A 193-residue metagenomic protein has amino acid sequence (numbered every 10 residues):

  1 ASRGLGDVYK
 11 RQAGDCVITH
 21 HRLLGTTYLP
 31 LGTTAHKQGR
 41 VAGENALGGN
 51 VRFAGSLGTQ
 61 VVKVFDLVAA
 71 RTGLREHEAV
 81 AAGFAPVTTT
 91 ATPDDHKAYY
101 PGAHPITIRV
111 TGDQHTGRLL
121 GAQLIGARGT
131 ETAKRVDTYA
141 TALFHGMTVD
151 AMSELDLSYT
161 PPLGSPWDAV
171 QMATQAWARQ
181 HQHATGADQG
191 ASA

Functional and structural regions predicted by a protein language model:
A1-Y9: Single conserved hydrophobic/aromatic residue that forms the stacking wall/gate of nucleotide- or nucleobase-binding
R3, L47, P93-K97: Glycine-rich, charged/polar anion/phosphate-binding loops that engage phosphate groups from diverse ligands
D7, L23, Q38, H115-T116: Residue-level recognition of short loop/turn positions
D7, N50-G55, D150-M152: Acidic/polar loop patches that form or flank catalytic/metal-binding clefts of enzymes that bind anionic ligands
K10-Q12, V110: Residue-level marker for buried hydrophobic side chains located in beta-strands that build the well-ordered beta-sheet
A13-L74, G164-A184: A conserved FAD-binding loop/helix module that cradles the flavin
D66-T72, A81-A191: Flexible, glycine-rich terminal cap/loop adjacent to redox cofactors in electron-transfer oxidoreductases
